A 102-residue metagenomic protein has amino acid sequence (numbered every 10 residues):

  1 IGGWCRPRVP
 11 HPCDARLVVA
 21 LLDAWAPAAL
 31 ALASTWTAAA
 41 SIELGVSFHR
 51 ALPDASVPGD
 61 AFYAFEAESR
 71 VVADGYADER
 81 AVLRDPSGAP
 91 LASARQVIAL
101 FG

Functional and structural regions predicted by a protein language model:
I1-G102: Terminal targeting signals and extreme-terminal segments of soluble enzymes
